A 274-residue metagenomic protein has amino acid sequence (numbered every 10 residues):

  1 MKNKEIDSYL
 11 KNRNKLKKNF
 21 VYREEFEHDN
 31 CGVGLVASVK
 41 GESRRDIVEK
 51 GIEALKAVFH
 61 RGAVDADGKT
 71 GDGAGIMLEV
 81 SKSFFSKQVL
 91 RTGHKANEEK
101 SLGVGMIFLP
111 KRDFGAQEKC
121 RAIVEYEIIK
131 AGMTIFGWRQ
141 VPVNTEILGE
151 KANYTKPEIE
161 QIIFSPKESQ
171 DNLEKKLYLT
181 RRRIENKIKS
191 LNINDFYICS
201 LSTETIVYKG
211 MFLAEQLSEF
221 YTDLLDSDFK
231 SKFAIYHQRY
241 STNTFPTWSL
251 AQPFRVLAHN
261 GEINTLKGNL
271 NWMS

Functional and structural regions predicted by a protein language model:
K2-S274: N-terminal segments that mediate ammonia production and transfer in glutamine-dependent amidotransferase systems
